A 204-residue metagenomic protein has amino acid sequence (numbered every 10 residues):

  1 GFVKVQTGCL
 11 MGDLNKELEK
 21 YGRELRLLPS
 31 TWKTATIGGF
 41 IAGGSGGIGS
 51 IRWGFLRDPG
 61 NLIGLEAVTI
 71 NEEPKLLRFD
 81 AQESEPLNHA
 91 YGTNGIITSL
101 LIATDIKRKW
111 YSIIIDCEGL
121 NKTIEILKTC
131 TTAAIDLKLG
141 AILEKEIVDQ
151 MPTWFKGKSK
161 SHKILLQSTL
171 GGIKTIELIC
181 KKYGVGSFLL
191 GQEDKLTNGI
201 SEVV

Functional and structural regions predicted by a protein language model:
F2, R108-S112, S161-K163: Short, solvent-exposed beta-strand edge segments and adjacent coil->beta transition regions
V3-V5, E73-R78, P152-T153: Short, well-ordered strand-loop elements centered on a beta-strand within folded domains, enriched for acidic residues
K4, D116-C117, L166-L170: Hydrophobic alpha-helical scaffolding
G8: Extended, alpha-helix-rich binding/interface surfaces that flank or overlap catalytic cores and mediate recognition
M11-G12, K16-D136, G140-A141: FAD-binding subdomain of flavoenzyme oxidoreductases
K128-V204: C-terminal substrate-recognition/cap domain of FAD-linked oxidoreductases
